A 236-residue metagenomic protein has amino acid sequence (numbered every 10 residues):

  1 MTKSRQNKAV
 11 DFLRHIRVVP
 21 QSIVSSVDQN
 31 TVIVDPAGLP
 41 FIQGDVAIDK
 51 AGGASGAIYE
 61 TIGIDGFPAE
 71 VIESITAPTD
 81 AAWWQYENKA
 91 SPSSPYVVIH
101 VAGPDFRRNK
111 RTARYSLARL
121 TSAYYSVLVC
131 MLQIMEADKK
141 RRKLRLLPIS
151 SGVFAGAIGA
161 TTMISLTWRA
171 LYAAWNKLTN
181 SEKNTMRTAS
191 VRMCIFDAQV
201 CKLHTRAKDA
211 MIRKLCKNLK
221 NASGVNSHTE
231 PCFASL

Functional and structural regions predicted by a protein language model:
M1-L236: Macrodomain-like recognition of ADP-ribose-binding/processing modules
